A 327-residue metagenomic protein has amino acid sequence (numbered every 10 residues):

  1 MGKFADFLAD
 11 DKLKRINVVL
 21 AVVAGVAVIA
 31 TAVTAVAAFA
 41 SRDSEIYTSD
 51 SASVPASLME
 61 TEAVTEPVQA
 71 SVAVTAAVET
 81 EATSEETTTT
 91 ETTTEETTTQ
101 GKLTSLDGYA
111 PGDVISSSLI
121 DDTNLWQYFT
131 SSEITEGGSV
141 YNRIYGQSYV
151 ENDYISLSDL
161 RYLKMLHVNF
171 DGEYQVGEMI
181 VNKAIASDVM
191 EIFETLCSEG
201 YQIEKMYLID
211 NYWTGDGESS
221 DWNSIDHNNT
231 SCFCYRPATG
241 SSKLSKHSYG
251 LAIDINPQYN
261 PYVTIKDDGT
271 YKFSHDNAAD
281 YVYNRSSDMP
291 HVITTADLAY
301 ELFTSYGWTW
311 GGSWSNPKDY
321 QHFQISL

Functional and structural regions predicted by a protein language model:
M1-Q69: Gram-positive cell-envelope targeting signals
A37-A38, T104-G112, P237-L244, Y249-L327: Catalytic cores and adjacent binding grooves of peptidoglycan-active enzymes
A38-V140, G146: N-terminal, intrinsically disordered, polar/charged segments of Gram-positive cell-envelope systems that serve as
T99, A184-D188, T295: Short amphipathic alpha-helical segments
G138, N211-L244, L302-G311: Conserved short secondary-structure elements within globular domains
I144-Y154, S158-H167, T230, Y235-T239: Cell-wall polysaccharide-cleaving catalytic domain and substrate-binding groove, primarily in peptidoglycan/chitin
I155-D159, D226, L244-G250: Extracellular/periplasmic catalytic domains that process cell-envelope and extracellular macromolecules
S156-W222: Active-site acidic/histidine clusters and adjacent loop/turn architecture that either coordinate catalytic ions
